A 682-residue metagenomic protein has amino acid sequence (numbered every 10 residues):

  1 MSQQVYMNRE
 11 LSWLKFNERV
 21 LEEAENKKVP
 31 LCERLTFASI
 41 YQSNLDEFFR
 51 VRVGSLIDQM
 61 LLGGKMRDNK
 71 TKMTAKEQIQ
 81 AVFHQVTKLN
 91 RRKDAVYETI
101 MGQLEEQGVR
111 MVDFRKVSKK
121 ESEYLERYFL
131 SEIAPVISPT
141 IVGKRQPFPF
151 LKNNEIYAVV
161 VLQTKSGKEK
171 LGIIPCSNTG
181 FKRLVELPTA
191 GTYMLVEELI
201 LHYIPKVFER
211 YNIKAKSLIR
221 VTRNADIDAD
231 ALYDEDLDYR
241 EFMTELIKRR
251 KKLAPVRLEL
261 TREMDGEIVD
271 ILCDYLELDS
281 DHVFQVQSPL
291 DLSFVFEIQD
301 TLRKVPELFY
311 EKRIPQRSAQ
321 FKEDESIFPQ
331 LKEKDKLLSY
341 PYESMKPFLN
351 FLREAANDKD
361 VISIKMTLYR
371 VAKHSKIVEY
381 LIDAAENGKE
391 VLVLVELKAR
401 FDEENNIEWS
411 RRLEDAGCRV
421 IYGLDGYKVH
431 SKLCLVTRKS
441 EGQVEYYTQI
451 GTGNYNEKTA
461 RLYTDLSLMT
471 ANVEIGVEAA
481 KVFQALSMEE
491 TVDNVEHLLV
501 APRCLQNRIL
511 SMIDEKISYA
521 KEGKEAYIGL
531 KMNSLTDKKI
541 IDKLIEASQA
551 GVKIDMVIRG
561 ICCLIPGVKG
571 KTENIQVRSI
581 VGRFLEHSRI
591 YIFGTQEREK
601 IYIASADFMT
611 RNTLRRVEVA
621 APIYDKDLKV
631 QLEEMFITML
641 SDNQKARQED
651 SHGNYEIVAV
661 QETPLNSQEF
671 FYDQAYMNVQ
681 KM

Functional and structural regions predicted by a protein language model:
M1-I528, E546, A550, C562-M682: N-terminal localization/anchoring segments of enzymes in phospholipid and broader phosphate metabolism
K553-V557: Hydrophobic alpha/beta core scaffold segments
